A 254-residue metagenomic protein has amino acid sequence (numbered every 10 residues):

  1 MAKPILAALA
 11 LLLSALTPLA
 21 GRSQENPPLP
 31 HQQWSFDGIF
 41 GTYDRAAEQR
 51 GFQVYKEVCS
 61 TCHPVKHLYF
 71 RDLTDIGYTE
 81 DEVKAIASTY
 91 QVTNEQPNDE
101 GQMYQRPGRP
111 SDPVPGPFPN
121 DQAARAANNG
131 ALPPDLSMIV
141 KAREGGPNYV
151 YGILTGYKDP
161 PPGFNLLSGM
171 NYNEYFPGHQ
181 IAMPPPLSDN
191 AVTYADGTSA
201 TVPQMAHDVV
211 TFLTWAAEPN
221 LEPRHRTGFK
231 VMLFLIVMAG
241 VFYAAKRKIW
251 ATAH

Functional and structural regions predicted by a protein language model:
M1-P4: Positively charged n-region of N-terminal signal peptides that target proteins for export
A7-L16: Bacterial N-terminal signal peptides
L19-S23: Sec/Tat signal peptide C-region and signal peptidase I cleavage site
P28-Q53, P64-V83, G197, A217 (+1 more regions): Electrostatic cytochrome c docking/interface patches
Y55-K66, V209: The canonical Cys-X-X-Cys-His
T93-G178: Membrane-proximal low-complexity regions enriched in glycine and acidic/polar residues
Y175-P177, M183-E218: Extended, hydrophilic extramembrane loops/domains of integral membrane proteins
R224-T227, I236-H254: Juxtamembrane interface at the cytosolic side of transmembrane helices
